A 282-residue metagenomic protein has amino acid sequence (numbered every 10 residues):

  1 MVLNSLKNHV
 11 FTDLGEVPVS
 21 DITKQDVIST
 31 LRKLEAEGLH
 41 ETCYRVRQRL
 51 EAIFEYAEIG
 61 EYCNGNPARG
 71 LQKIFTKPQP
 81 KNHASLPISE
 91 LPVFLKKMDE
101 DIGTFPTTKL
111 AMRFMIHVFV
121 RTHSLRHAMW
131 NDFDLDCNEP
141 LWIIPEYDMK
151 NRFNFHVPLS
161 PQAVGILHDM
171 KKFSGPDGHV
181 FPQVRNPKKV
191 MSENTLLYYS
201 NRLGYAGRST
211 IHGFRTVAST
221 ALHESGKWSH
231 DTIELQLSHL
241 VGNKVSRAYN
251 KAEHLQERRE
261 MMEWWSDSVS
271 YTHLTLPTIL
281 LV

Functional and structural regions predicted by a protein language model:
M1-E37, I53-Y56: Basic/aromatic-enriched alpha-helical hairpins
L34-R49, I59, C63-A128, N138 (+3 more regions): Basic, Lys/Arg- and aromatic-enriched nucleic-acid-binding interface segment
I59, R113-S124, R202, G213-L240: C-terminal catalytic core of tyrosine-transesterase DNA break-rejoin enzymes
R69-T76, H127-D169, V241: Conserved tyrosine-mediated DNA breakage-rejoining catalytic core shared by Y-recombinases
K77, S85, E146-R152, V164 (+2 more regions): Catalytic-site neighborhood detector that most strongly recognizes the C-terminal catalytic loop/helix of tyrosine
P87-P92, D148, P158-G207, V217-A218 (+2 more regions): Active-site/catalytic core of tyrosine-dependent DNA strand-transfer enzymes
H127-F133, H212, E234-V241, N250 (+1 more regions): A short, basic/aromatic helix-end/turn motif that makes direct DNA contacts
T272-T278: Conserved small/polar residues in nucleotide/adenosyl-binding loops
